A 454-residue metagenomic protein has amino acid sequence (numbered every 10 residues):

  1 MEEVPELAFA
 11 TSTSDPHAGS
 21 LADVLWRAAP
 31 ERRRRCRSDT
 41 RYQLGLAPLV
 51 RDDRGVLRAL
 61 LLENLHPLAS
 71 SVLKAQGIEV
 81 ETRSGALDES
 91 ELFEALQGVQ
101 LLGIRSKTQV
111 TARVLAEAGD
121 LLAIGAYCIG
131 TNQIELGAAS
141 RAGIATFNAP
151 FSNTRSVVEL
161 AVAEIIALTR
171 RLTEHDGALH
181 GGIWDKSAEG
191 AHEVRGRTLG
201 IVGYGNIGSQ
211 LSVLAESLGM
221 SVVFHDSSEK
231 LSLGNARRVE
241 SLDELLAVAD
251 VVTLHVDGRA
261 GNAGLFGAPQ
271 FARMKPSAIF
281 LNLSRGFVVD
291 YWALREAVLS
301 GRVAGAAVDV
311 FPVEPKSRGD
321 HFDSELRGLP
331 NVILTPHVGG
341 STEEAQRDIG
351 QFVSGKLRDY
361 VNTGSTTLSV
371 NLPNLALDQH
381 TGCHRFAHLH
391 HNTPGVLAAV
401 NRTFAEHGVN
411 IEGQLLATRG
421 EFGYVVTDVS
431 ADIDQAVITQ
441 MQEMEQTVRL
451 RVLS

Functional and structural regions predicted by a protein language model:
M1-H17: Extreme N-terminal basic, low-complexity initiation segments that serve as generic localization/processing leaders
Y42-F147, A247, G267-P269, R273 (+2 more regions): An N-terminal-biased, well-structured beta-alpha scaffold segment characteristic of Rossmann-like dinucleotide-binding
P48-V50, G55, S187-S277, W292 (+1 more regions): Rossmann-like dinucleotide/phosphate-binding beta-alpha-beta segment
E63, P150, R195-E216, H388-V400: Glycine-rich adenosine-cofactor-binding loop
A142-T198, Q210-S217, S365-S369: Phosphate-binding beta-alpha-beta segment of Rossmann-like dinucleotide-binding domains, i.e., the NAD(P)
T146, A272, P276-I279, L283-D378 (+2 more regions): Rossmann-like dinucleotide-binding domain for NAD(H)/NADP(H)
G319, G339-S454: NAD(P)-dependent dehydrogenase/reductase Rossmann-like domain
